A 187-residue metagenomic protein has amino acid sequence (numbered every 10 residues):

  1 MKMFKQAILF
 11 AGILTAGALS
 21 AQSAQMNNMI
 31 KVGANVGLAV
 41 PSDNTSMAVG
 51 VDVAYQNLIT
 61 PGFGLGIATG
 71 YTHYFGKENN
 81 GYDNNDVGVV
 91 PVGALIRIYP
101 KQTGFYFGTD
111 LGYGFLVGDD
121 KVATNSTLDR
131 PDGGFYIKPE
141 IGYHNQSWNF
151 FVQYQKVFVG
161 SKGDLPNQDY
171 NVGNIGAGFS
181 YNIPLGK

Functional and structural regions predicted by a protein language model:
M1-N27, L185-K187: Cleavable N-terminal export/targeting peptides
A21-I59, L65, N174-G176, S180-K187: Short glycine/proline- and aromatic-enriched beta-strand/turn motifs that initiate or cap beta-hairpins
N28-I30, T45-V49, D86-V92, P131-I137 (+2 more regions): Residues that define the transmembrane beta-barrel architecture of outer-membrane proteins
I30-V36, I67-T69, A94-I96, F107-L111 (+3 more regions): Membrane-embedded beta-strand positions of outer-membrane beta-barrel proteins
V36-V40, N57, T69-F75, P100-Q102 (+4 more regions): Transmembrane beta-strands of outer-membrane beta-barrel pores
P41-K101: Glycine- and aromatic-enriched membrane insertion/assembly motifs of diderm outer-membrane and organelle channel
S42-V49, K77-N85, V117-P131, G160-D169: Outer-membrane beta-barrel translocator domains and adjoining extracellular loop/strand segments of Gram-negative
Y74-K77, F135-K187: Predominantly the C-terminal beta-signal and adjacent terminal strand-loop region of outer-membrane beta-barrel
